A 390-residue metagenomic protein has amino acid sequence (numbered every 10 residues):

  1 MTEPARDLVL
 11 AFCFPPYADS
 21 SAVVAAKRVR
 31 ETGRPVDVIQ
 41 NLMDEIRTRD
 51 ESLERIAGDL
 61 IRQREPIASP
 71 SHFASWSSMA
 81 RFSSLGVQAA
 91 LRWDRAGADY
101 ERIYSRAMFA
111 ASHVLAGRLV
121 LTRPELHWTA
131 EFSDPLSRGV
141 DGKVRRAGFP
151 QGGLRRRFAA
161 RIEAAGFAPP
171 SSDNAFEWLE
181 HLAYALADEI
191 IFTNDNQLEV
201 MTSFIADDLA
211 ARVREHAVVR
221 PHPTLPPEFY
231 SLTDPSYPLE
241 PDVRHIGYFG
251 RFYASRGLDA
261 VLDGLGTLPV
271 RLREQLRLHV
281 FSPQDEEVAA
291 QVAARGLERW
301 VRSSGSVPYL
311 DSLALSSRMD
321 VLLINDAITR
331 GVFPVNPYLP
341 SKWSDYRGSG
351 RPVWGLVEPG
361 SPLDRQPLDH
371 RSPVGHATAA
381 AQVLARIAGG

Functional and structural regions predicted by a protein language model:
M1-E65: N-terminal subdomain of nucleotide-sugar transferases
D50-L53, P170-H216, P226: A short, active-site helix/loop in glycosyltransferases that binds the activated sugar's phosphate group
F73, T129-N174: Acceptor-binding helix/loop patch of EC 2.4 sugar-transfer enzymes, predominantly nucleotide-sugar-dependent
R92-S112, P124-E131: Short N-terminal targeting/anchoring amphipathic segment
A165-G166, R273, S282, E287-R318: Nucleotide-activated donor-binding/catalytic signature segment of Leloir-type glycosyltransferases, i.e., the conserved
E228, S236-R256: Conserved donor-binding/catalytic core segment of Leloir-type glycosyltransferases
Y253-T267: A conserved mid-protein helix/loop that constitutes part of the nucleotide-sugar donor-binding site
R256, S312, L323-S344, W354-D364: Nucleotide-sugar-dependent
